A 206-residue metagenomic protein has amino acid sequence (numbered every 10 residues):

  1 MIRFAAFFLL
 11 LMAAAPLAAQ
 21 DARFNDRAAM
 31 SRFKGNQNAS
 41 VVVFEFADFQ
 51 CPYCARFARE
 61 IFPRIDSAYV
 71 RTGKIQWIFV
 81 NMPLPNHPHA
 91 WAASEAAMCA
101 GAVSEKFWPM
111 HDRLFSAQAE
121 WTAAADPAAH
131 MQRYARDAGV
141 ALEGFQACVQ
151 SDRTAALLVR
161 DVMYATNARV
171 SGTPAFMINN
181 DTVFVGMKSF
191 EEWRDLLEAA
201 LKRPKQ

Functional and structural regions predicted by a protein language model:
M1-A6: Bacterial N-terminal signal peptides that target proteins for export
A14-A15: N-terminal signal peptide c-region/cleavage motif recognized by signal peptidases
A19-Q20: Boundary of Sec targeting at the N-terminus
F24-V41, Y69: A short beta-strand-turn-helix
F33-K34, W121, F184: Short clusters of hydrophobic/aromatic residues that line enzyme substrate/ligand-binding pockets
A39, A47-R136, T166, A199 (+1 more regions): Structural alpha/beta surface segment adjacent to cysteine/selenocysteine redox centers across thiol/disulfide enzymes
R59-F62, Q132-Q206: C-terminal cap of thioredoxin/glutaredoxin-like
